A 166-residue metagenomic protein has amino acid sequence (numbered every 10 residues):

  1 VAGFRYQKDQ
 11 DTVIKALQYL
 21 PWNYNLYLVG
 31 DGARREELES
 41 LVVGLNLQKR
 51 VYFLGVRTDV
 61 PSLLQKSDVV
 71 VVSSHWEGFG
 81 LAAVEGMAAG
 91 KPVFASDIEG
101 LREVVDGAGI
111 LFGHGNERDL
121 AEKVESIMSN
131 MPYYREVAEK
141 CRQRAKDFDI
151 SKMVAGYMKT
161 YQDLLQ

Functional and structural regions predicted by a protein language model:
A2-F4, K8-Y52, P132: A conserved nucleotide-sugar
V56, H75: Aromatic "clamp/platform" in nucleotide-sugar-dependent glycosyltransferases that forms part of the donor/acceptor
Q65-S67, E85-K91, S96-E99, D106-G107 (+1 more regions): Conserved donor-binding/catalytic loop of nucleotide-activated donor transferases
V70-V71: A short hydrophobic beta-strand element within the catalytic core of glycosyltransferases that build diverse glycans
G80-A83, L101: Short glycine/serine-rich donor-binding loops of glycosyltransferases
A95, I110-E117, S126-M131: Conserved acidic donor-binding segment of nucleotide-sugar-dependent glycosyltransferases
S126, Y133-D147, G156-K159: A short, well-ordered alpha-helix in the C-terminal region of glycosyltransferases
I150-Q166: C-terminal alpha-helical cap of glycosyltransferases
